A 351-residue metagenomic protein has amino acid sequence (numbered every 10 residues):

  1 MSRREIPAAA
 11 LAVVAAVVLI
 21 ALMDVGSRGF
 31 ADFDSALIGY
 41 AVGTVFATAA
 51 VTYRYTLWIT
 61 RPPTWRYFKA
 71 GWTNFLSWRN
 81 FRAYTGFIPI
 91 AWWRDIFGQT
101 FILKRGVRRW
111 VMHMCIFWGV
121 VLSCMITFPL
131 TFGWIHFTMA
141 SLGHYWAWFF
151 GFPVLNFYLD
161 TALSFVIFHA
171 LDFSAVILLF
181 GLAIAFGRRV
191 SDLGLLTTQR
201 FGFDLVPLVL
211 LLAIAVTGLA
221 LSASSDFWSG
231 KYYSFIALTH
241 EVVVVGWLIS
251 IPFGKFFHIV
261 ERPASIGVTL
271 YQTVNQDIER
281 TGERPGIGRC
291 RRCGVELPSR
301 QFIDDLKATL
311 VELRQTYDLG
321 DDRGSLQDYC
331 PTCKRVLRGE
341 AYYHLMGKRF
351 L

Functional and structural regions predicted by a protein language model:
M1-R284, L337: Membrane-embedded alpha-helical bundles of multi-pass integral membrane proteins
P285-R289, R323-L326: Short metal-coordination and nucleic-acid-contact micro-motifs, chiefly zinc-binding Cys/His arrays
C290-G294, C330-C333: Short cysteine-rich clusters marking metal-coordination/redox-active sites
E296-G324: Short recognition patches in nucleic-acid-associated and regulatory proteins
L297-F302, R335-Y342: Short functional micro-motifs and their immediate structural scaffolds
D321-G339: Short Fe-S-cluster ligation motifs
R349-L351: C-terminal structured domains
